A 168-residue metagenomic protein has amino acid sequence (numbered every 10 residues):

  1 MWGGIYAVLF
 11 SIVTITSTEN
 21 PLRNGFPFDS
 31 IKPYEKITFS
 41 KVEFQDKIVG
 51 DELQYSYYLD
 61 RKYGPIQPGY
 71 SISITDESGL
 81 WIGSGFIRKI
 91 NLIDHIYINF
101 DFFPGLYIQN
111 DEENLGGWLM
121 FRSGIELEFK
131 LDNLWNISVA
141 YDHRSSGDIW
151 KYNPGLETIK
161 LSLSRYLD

Functional and structural regions predicted by a protein language model:
M1-D29: Cleavable N-terminal export/targeting peptides
E19-F28, S56-Y63, R88-L92, L131-N133 (+1 more regions): Outer-membrane beta-barrel proteins
E35, R61-P68, D94-I98, F129 (+2 more regions): Repeated loop/turn-to-beta-strand initiation elements of outer-membrane beta-barrel proteins
I37-E43, Y57, Y70-I74, S84 (+3 more regions): Transmembrane beta-barrel strands of outer-membrane/channel proteins
K41-E52, I72-S84, L92-D94, N110-W118 (+1 more regions): Solvent-exposed loop/turn segments connecting transmembrane beta-strands in outer-membrane beta-barrel proteins
E52-S56, G83-G85, G124, K160: Membrane-embedded beta-strand positions in outer-membrane beta-barrel channels/transporters
I98-G124: Mid-chain, well-packed structural core segment of small domains
F129, P154-D168: Outer-membrane beta-barrel "beta-signal"
